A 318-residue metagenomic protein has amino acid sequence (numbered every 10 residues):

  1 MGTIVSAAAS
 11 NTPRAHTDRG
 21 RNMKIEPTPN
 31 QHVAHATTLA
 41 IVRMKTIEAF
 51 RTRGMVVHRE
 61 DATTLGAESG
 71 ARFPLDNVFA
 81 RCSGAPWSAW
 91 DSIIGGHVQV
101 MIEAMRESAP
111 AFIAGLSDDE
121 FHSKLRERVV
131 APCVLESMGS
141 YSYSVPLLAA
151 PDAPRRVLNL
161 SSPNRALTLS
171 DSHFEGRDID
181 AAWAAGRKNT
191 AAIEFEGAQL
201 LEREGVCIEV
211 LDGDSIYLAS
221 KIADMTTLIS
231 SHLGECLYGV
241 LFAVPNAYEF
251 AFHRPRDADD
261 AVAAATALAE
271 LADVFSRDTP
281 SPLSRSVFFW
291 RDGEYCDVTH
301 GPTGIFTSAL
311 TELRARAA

Functional and structural regions predicted by a protein language model:
G2-A7, P13-R14, D18-G66: N-terminal alpha-helical "arm" segments
S6-A7, P13-K24, A149-A166, F242: Short, compositionally biased low-complexity segments
A34-V42, D178-A182, K221-M225, D259-A267: Short amphipathic alpha-helical segments
I47-A49, R53, R59-Y217: Charged, alpha-helical interface segments at or near domain boundaries
L75-G84, I222, L228, D259-V274: Helical (often loop-to-helix) elements that flank the catalytic cores of nucleotide-handling enzymes
C207-G234: Aromatic/basic-lined ligand-recognition segments that form π-stacking hydrophobic pockets flanked by Lys/Arg to engage
C236-Y238: Redox- and metal-dependent alpha/beta enzyme cores, enriched for Fe-S-associated oxidoreductases and cofactor-handling
L241, N246-A318: C-terminal structured domains
